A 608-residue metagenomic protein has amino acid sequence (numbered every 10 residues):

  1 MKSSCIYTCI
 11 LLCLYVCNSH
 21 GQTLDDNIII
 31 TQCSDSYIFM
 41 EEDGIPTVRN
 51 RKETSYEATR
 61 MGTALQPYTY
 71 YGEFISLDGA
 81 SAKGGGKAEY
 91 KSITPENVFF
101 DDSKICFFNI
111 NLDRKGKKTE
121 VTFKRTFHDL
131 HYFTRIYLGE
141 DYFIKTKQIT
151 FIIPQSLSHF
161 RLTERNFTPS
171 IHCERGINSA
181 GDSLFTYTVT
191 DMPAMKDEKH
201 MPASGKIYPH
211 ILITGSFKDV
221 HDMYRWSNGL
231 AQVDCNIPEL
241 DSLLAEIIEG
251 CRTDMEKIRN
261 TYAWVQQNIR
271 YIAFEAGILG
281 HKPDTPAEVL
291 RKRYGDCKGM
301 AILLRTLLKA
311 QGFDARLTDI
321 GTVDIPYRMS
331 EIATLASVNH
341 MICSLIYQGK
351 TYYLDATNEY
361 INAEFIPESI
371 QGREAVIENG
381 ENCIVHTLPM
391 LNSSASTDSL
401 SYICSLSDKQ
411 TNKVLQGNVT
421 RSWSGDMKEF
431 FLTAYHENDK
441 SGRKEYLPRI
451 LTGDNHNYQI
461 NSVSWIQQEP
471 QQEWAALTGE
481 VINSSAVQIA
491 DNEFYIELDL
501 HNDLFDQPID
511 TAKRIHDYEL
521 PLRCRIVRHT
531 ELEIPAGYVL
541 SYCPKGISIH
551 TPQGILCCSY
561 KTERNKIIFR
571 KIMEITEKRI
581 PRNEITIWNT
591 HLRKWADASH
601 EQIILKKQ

Functional and structural regions predicted by a protein language model:
M1-L24: Bacterial Sec-dependent N-terminal signal peptides
G21-G215, E239-S242, E288, I302-E473 (+1 more regions): Beta-strand-rich, non-transmembrane domain signature
N109-L112, G139, C251, A287 (+3 more regions): Short, charged/polar micro-motifs that form catalytic or ligand-binding hotspots
K147, P209-L212, V220-L230, L447 (+1 more regions): Short, Φ-rich (hydrophobic/aromatic) sequence segments
V220-K292, Q311, N339: Secondary-structure boundary elements
L447-Q608: A carboxyl-terminal module marker
